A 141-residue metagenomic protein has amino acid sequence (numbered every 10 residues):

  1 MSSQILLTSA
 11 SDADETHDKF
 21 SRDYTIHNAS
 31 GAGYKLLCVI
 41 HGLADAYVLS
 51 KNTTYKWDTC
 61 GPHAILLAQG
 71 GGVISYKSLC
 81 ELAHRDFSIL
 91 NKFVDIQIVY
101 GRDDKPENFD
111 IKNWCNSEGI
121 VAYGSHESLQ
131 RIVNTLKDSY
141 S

Functional and structural regions predicted by a protein language model:
M1-I5, Y24-I26, I120: Short active-site oxyanion
I5-E15: Active-site rim beta-loop-alpha module in soluble metabolic enzymes
S11, D18-F20, H27, A32-S141: Oxyanion/phosphate-interacting regions
